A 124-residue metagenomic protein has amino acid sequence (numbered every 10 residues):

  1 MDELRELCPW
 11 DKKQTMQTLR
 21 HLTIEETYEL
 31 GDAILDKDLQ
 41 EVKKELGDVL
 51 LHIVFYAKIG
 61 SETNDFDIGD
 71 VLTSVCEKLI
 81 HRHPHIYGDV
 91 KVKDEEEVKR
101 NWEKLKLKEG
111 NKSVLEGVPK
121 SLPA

Functional and structural regions predicted by a protein language model:
M1-E45, L51-A124: Flexible "arm" and connector segments at domain edges
